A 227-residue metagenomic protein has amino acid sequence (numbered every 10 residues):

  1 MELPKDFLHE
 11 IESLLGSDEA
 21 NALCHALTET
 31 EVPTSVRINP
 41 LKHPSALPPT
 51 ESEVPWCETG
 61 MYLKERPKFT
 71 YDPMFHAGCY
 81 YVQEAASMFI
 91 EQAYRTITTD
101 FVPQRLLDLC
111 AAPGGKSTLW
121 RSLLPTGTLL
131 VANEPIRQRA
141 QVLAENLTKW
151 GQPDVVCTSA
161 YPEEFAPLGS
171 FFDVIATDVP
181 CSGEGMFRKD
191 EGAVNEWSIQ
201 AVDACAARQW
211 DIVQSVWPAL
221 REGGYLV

Functional and structural regions predicted by a protein language model:
M1-V227: S-adenosylmethionine
